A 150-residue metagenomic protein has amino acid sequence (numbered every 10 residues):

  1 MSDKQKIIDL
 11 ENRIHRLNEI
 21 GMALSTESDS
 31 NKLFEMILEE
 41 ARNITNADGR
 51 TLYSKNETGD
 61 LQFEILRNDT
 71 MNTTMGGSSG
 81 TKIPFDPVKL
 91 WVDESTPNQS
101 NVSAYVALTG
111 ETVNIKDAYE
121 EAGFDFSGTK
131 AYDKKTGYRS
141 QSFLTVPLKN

Functional and structural regions predicted by a protein language model:
M1-M36, N43: Signal-transmission linkers at sensory-effector interfaces
A23-T26, E35-I44, A104-Y105, T109 (+2 more regions): Amphipathic alpha-helical regulatory segments at dimerization interfaces that relay allosteric signals between sensory
E35, F85-D86, D125-K130: Short Pro/Gly-enriched beta-strand edge/turn motifs at strand-loop
E39-R42, D48-K55, G59-E64, S103-A104 (+1 more regions): Short, hydrophobic-rich beta-strand element in sensory/regulatory alpha-beta domains
T51-P97, E120-E121: GAF sensory/regulatory domain recognition with acknowledged cross-activation on helical regulatory dimers
W91-S100, A107-K130, L148: Short loop/turn segments at beta-alpha junctions that line or gate ligand-sensing/allosteric surfaces
T96, Y132-S140: Short loop/turn motifs at secondary-structure junctions and domain boundaries
Q141-K149: A short, aliphatic-rich beta-strand micro-motif
